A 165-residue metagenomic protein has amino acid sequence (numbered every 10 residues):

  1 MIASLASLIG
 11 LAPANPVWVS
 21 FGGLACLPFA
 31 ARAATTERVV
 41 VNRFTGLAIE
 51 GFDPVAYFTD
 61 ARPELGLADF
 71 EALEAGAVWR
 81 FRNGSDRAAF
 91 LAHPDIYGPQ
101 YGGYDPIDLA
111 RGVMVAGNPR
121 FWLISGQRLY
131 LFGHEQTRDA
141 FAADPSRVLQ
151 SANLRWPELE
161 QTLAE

Functional and structural regions predicted by a protein language model:
M1-A25: N-terminal export leaders
C26-E165: Charged, low-complexity intrinsically disordered segments
